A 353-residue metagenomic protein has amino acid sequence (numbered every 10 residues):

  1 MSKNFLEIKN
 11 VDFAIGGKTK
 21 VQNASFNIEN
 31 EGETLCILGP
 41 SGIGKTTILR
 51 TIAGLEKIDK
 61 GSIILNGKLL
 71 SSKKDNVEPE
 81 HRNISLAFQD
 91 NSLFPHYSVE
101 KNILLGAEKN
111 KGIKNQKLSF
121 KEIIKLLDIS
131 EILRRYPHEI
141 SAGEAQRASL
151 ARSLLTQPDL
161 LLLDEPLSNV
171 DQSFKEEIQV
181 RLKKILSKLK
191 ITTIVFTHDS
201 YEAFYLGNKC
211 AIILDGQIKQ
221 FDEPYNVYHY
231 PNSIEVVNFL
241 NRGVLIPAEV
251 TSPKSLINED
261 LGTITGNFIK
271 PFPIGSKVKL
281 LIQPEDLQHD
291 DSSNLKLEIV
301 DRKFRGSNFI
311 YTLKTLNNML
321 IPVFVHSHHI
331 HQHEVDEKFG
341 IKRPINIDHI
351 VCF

Functional and structural regions predicted by a protein language model:
M1-I8, F13-A24, E29-E31, K73-V77: A short, flexible loop at the N-terminus of ABC-type nucleotide-binding domains that lies
G16, G243, K254-F353: Non-catalytic connector elements of ABC transporters
C36, N76-E78, R82-S92, I194: ABC nucleotide-binding domain signature
L38-P40: The feature captures the beta-strand-to-loop junction immediately N-terminal to the Walker
T46-L49, A148: ABC ATPase nucleotide-binding domain helices that frame the ATP-binding cleft
A53: Helix-to-loop junction immediately C-terminal to a conserved catalytic motif
S62-R82: ABC ATPase NBD Q-loop/coupling interface
N83, S98-E235: ABC ATPase nucleotide-binding domains
